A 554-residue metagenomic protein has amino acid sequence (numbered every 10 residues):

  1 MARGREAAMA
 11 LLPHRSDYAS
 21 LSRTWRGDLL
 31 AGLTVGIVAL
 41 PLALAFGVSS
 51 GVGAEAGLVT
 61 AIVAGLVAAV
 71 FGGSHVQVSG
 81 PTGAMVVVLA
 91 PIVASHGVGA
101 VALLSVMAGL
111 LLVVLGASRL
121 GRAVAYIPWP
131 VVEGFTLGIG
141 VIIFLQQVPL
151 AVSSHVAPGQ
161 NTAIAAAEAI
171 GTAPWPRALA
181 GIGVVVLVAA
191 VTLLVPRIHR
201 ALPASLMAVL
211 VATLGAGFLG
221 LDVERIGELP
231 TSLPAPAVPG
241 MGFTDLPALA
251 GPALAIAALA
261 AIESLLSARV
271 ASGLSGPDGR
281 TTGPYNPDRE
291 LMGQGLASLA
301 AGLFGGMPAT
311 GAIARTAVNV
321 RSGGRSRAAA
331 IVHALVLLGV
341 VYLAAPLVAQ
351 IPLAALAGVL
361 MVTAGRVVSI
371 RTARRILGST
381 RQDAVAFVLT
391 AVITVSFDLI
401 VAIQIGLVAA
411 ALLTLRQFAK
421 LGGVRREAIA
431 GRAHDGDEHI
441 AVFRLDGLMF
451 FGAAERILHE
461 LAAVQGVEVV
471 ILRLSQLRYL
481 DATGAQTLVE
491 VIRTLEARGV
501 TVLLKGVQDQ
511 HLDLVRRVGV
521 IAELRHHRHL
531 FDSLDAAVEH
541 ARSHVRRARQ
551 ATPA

Functional and structural regions predicted by a protein language model:
A2-R425, D437, G519: Transmembrane helical cores of multi-pass ion-transport proteins
R426, A433-A554: Structured cytosolic domains appended to multi-pass membrane proteins
